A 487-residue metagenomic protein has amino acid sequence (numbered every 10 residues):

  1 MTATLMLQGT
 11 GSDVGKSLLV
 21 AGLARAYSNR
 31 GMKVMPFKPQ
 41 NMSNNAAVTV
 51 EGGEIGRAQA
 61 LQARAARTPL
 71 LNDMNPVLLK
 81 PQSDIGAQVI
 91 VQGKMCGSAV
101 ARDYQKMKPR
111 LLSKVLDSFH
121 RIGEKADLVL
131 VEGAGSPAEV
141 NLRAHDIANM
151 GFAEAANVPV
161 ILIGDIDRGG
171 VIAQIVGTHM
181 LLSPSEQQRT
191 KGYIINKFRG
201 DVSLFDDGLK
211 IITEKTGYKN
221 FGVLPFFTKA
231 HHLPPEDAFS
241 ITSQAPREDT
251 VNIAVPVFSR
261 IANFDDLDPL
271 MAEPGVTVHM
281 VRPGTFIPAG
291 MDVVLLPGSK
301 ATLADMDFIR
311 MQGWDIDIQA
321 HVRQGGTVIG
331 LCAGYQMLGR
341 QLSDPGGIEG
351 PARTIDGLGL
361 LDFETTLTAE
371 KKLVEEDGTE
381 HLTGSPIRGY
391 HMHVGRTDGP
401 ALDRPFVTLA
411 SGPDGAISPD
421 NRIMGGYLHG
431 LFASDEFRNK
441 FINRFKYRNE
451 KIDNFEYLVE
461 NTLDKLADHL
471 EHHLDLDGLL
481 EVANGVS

Functional and structural regions predicted by a protein language model:
M1-A320, T327, A369, T379-S487: Flexible phosphate-sensing "switch/lid" loops adjacent to ATP/NTP-binding sites across phosphate-transfer
C332: Catalytic nucleophile serine of serine hydrolases, specifically the conserved "nucleophile elbow" pentapeptide
G339-G389, V394: A conserved active-site-flanking secondary-structure segment within enzyme catalytic domains
